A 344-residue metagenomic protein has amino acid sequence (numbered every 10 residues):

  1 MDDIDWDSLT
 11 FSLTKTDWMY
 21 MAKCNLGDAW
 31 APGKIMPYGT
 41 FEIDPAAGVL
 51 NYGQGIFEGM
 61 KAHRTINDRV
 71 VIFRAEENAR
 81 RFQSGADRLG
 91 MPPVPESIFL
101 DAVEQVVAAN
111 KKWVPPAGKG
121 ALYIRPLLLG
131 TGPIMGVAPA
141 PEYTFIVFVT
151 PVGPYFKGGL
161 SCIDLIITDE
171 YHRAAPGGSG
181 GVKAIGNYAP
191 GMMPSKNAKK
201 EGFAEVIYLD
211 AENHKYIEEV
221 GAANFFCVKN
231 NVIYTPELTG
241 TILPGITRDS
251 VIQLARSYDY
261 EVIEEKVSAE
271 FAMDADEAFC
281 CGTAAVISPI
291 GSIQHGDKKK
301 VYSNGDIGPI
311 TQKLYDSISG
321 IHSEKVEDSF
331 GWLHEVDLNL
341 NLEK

Functional and structural regions predicted by a protein language model:
M1-V106, L127, I134-K344: Helix-start/capping segments and mature chain N-termini
E96, V106-K119: Charged, gly/pro-rich active-site loop segments
P115-L129: Extended, Lys/Arg-enriched charged tracts that mediate electrostatic binding to polyanionic substrates
